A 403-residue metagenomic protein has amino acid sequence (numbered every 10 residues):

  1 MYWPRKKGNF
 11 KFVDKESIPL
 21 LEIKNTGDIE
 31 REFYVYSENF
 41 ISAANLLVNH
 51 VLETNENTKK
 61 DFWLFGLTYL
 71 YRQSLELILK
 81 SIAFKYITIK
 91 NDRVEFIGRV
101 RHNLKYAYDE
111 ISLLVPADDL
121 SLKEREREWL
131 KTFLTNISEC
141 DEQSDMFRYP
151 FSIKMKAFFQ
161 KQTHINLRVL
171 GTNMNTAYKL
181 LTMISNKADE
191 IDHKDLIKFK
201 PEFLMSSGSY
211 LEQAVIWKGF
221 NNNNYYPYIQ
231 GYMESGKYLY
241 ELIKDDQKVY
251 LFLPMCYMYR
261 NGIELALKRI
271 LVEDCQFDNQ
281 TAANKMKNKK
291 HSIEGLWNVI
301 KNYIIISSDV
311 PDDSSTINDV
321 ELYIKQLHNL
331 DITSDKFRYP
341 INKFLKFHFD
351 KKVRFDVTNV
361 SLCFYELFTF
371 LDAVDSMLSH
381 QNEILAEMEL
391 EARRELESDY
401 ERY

Functional and structural regions predicted by a protein language model:
M1-Y403: Domain-scale activation on soluble regions of proteins
